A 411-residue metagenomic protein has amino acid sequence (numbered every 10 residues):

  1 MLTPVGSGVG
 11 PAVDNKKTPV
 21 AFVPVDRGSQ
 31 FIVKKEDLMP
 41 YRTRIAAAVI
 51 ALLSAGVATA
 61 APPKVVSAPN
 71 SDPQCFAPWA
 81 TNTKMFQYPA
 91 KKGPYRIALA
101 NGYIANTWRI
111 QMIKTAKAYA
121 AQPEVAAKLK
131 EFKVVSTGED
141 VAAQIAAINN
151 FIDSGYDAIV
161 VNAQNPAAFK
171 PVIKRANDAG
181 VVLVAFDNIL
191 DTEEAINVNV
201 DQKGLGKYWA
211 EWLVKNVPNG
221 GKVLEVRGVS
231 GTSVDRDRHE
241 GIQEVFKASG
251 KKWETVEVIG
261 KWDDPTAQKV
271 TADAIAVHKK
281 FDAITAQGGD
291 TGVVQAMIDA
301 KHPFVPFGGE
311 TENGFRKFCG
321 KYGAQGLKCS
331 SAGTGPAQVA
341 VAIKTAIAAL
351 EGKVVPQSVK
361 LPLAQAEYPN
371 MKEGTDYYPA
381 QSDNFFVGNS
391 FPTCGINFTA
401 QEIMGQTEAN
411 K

Functional and structural regions predicted by a protein language model:
L2-G6, A21-F22: Ser/Thr/Pro/Gly-rich low-complexity, intrinsically disordered segments
T3, N15-K16: Peripheral (often C-terminal) accessory segments that flank ATP-dependent C-N-forming ligase machineries
D14-N15, D26, D37: Intrinsic-disorder-associated, low-complexity terminal segments enriched in Asp/Asn/His/Tyr and depleted of Lys/Arg
A21-F22, Q30-K35, Y41, A60-K411: A residue-level marker of the well-folded mature domains of exported/periplasmic proteins
P40-T59: Gram-negative bacterial Sec-dependent N-terminal signal peptides
